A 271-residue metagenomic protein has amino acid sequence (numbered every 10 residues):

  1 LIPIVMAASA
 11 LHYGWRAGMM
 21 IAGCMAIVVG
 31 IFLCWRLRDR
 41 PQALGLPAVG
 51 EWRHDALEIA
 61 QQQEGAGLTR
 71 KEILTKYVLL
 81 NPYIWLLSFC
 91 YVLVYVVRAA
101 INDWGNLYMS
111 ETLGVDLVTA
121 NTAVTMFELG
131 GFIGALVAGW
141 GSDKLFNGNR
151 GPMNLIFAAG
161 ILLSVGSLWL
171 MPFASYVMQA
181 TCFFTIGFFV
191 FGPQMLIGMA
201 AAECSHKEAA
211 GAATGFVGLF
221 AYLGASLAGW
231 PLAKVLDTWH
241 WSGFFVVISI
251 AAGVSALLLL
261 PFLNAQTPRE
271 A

Functional and structural regions predicted by a protein language model:
L1-L44: Helix-loop-helix hairpin linking two adjacent transmembrane segments in secondary transporters
A10, L136-G148, L236-D237: Helix-to-loop junctions at the C-terminal end of transmembrane segments in multipass secondary transporters
L44-L86, T112: Juxtamembrane intracellular "pre-TM" segments in multi-pass secondary transporters
Y77-A138, Q194, G198, A225-G229: Extracytoplasmic gate region of multi-pass secondary transporters
K144-A158: Cytoplasmic membrane-interface "Motif A"-like loop-to-helix N-cap segments of 12-TM Major Facilitator Superfamily
N147, A201-A210: Paired intracellular helix-loop junctions of major facilitator superfamily
A159-F173: C-terminal ends and interior cores of transmembrane alpha-helices in multi-pass membrane transporters/permeases
K207-T238: A late C-terminal transmembrane helix in Major Facilitator Superfamily
